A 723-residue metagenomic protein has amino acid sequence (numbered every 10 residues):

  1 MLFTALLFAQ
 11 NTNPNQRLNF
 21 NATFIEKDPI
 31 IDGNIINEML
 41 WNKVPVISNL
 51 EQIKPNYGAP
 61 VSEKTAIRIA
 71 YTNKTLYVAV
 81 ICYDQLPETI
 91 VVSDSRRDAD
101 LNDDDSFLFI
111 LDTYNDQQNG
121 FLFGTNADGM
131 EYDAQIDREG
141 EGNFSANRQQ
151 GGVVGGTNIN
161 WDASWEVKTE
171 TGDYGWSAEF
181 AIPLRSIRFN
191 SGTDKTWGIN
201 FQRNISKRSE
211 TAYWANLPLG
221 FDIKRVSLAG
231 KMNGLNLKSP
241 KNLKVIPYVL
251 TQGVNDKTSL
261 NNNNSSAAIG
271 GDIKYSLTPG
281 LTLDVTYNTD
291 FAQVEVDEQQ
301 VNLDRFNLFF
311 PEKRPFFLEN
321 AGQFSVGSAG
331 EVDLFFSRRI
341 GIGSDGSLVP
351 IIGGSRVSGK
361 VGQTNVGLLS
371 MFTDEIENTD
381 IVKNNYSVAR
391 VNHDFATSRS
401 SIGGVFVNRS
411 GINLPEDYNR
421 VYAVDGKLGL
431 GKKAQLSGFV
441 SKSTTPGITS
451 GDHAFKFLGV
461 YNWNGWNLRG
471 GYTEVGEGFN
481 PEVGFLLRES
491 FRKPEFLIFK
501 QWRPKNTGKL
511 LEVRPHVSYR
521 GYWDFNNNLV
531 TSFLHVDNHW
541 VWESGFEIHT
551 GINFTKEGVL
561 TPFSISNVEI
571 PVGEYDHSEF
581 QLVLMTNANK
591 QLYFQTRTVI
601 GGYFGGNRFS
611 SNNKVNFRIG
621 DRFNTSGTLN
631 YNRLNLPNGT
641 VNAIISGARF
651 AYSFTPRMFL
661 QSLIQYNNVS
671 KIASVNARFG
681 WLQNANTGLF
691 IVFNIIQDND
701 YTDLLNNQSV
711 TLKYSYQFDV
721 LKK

Functional and structural regions predicted by a protein language model:
L2-A9: Hydrophobic h-region of N-terminal signal peptides that target proteins for export in Gram-negative bacteria
Q10-N392: Structural preference for beta-rich elements and adjacent junctions enriched in aromatics
Y77, S177, F189, K244 (+13 more regions): Membrane-spanning beta-strand positions in outer-membrane beta-barrel proteins
N102, D116-Q118, G192, T397 (+3 more regions): A cross-taxa feature marking solvent-exposed loop/turn segments within ectodomains of secreted and single-pass membrane
N216-P240, D374-G431, I548-G601, S610 (+1 more regions): Outer-membrane beta-barrel transmembrane domain signature of Gram-negative proteins, especially the mid-to-C-terminal
K244-S265, I376, D380-Y386, N392 (+6 more regions): Primarily recognizes Gram-negative and organellar outer-membrane beta-barrels
N262, D272, T282, F291-E298 (+5 more regions): Catalytic-domain carbohydrate-binding cleft regions of carbohydrate-active enzymes
P350, G431-K723: Exposed, low-structure sequence patches enriched in small/polar residues
